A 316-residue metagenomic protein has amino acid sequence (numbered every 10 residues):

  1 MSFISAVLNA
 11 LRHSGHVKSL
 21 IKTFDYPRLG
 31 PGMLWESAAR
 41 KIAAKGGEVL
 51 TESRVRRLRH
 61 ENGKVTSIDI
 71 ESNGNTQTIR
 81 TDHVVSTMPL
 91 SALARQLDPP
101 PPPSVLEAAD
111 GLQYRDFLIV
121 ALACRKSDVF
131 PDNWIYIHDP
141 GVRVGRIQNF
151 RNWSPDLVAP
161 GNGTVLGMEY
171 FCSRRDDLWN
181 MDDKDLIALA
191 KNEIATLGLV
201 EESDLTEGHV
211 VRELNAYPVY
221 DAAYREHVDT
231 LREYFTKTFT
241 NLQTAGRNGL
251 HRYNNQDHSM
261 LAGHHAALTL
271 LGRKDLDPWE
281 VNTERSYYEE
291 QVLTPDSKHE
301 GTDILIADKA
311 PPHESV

Functional and structural regions predicted by a protein language model:
M1-L58, R80: Active-site/ligand-binding neighborhood in enzyme catalytic cores
P27, P31-W35, D183-L186, S259-A262: Hydrophobic (often cysteine-bearing) scaffold residues that line and stabilize catalytic clefts of nucleotide/cofactor
E48-L50, T206-H209, Q243: General small-molecule cofactor/ligand-binding pocket signal
S53-L199, V211, D229, W279-E284 (+2 more regions): Mid-domain catalytic core of redox enzymes that form a hydrophobic substrate pocket/lid adjacent to a catalytic redox
A94-R95, P218, R252: Glycine/Thr-rich phosphate-binding loops of Rossmann-like dinucleotide-binding domains
A222-V316: C-terminal lid/capping helical subdomain adjacent to the catalytic/cofactor pocket in oxidative enzymes
